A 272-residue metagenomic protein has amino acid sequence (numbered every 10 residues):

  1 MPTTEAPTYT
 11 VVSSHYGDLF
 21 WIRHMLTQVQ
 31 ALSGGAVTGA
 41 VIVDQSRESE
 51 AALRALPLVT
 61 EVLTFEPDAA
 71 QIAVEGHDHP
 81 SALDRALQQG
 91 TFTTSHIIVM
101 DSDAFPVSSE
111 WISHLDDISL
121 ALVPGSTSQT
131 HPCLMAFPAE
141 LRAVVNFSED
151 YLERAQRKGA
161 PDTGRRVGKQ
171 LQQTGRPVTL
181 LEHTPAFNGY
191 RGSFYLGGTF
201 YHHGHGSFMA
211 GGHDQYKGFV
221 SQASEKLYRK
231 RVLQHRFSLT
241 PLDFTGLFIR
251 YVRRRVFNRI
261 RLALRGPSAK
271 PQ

Functional and structural regions predicted by a protein language model:
Y9-D18, L32: A conserved hydrophobic helix/loop-capping motif in glycosyltransferases and polysaccharide synthases
D18-I22, S46-L53: Short, charged/polar "capping" segments at the starts of alpha-helices and the immediately preceding loops
T27-V37: Short, acidic, metal-binding catalytic loop of nucleotide-sugar glycosyltransferases
V37-E48: Short beta-strand/loop segment that forms part of the nucleotide-sugar
E48-T93: Active-site-proximal specificity loops/subdomain of glycosyltransferases
T94-F105: Short beta-strand-to-loop acidic/aromatic patch adjacent to the donor-nucleotide binding site
F105-Q173: Conserved catalytic core of nucleotide-sugar-dependent glycosyltransferases
G164-Q272: C-terminal catalytic/acceptor-binding lobe
